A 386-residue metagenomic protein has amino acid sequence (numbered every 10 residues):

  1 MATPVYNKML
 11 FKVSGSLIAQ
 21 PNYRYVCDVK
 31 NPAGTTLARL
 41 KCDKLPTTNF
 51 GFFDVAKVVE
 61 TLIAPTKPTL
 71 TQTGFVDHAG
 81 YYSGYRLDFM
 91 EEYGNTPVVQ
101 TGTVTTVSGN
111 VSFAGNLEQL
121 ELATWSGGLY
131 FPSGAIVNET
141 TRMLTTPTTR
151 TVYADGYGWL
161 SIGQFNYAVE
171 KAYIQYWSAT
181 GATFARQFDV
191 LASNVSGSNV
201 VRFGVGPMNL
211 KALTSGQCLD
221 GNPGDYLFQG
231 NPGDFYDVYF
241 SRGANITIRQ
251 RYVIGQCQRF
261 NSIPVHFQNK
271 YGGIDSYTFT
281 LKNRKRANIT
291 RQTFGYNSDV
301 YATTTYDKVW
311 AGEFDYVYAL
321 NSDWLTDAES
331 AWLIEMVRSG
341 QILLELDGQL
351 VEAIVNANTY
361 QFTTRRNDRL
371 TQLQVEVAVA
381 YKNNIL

Functional and structural regions predicted by a protein language model:
M1-V253: Preference for solvent-exposed, low-hydrophobicity sequence contexts
A2-P4, L10, S14-I18, S161 (+3 more regions): Extracellular/virion structural assembly segments
